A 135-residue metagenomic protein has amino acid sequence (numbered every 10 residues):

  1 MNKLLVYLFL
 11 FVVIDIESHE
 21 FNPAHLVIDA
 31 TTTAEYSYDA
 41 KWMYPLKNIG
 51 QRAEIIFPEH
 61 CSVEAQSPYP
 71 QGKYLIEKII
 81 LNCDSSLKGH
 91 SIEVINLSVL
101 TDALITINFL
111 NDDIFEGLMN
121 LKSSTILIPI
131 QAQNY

Functional and structural regions predicted by a protein language model:
N2-K3, T32: Extracytoplasmic entry segments of secretory-pathway proteins
K3-V13: Sec-dependent N-terminal signal peptides
E17-Y135: Histidine-/acidic- and/or cysteine-rich, low-complexity loops and terminal segments associated with membrane
